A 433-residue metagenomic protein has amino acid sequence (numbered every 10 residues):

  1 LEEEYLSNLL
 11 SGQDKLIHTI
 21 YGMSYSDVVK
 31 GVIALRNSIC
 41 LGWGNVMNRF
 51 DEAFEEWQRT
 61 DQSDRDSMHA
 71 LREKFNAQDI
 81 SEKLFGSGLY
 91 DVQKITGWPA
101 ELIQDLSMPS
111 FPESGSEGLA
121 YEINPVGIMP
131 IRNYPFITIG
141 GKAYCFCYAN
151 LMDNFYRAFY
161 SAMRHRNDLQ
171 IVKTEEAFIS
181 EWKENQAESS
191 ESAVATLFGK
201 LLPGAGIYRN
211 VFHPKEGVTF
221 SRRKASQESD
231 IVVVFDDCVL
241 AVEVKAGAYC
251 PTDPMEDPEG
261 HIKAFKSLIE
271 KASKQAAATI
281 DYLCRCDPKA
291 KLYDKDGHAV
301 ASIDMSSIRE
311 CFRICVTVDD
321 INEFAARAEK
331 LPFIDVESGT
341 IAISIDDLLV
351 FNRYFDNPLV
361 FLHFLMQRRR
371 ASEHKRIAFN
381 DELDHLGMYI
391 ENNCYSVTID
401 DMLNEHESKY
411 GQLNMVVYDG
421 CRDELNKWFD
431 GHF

Functional and structural regions predicted by a protein language model:
L1-E188, S192-A205, P214, V218-R222 (+1 more regions): Acidic, metal-dependent phosphodiester-chemistry machinery of nucleic-acid enzymes
Y156, V242, C250-T252, F324-A325: Short helix/loop capping segments that flank catalytic or ligand/cofactor-binding pockets
A187, E191, K224-A225, F235 (+3 more regions): Active-site-proximal structural scaffolding
V194, Q227-I231, V242: Extended, hydrophobic alpha-helical segments in both membrane/secreted and soluble proteins
G206, D230, D237-A241, E310-I314: Beta-sheet entry/capping signal
R209-S229, V233-D236: Active-site metal-binding core of divalent-cation-utilizing nuclease and nuclease-like domains
V233-A241, K245-P251: Active-site beta-strand-loop-beta-strand hairpin of nuclease catalytic cores that positions key catalytic residues
A246-A301: Catalytic cores of nucleic-acid endonucleases
